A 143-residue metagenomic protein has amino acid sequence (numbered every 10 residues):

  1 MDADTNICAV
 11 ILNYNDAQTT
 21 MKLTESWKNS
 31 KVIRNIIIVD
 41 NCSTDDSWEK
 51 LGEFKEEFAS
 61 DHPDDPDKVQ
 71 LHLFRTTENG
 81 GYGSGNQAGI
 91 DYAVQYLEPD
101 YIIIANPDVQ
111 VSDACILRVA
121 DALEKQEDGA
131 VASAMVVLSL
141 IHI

Functional and structural regions predicted by a protein language model:
M1-S26: N-proximal low-complexity "stem/linker" segments adjacent to membrane-targeting elements
E25-R34: Short, acidic, metal-binding catalytic loop of nucleotide-sugar glycosyltransferases
D40-L51, E78: A conserved acidic beta->alpha catalytic loop
D46, D108-A122: Acidic donor-binding/catalytic loop of UDP-sugar-dependent glycosyltransferases, especially processive GT2
R75-V94: Glycine-rich, basic loop-to-helix element that forms the pyrophosphate-binding segment of sugar-nucleotide handling
I102: Short aromatic/hydrophobic "clamp" motif used to bind/position activated sugar donors
Q126-V136: A short, conserved acidic/glycine-rich loop-to-beta-strand motif that forms the donor nucleotide-sugar/metal
I141-I143: Conserved small/polar residues in nucleotide/adenosyl-binding loops
